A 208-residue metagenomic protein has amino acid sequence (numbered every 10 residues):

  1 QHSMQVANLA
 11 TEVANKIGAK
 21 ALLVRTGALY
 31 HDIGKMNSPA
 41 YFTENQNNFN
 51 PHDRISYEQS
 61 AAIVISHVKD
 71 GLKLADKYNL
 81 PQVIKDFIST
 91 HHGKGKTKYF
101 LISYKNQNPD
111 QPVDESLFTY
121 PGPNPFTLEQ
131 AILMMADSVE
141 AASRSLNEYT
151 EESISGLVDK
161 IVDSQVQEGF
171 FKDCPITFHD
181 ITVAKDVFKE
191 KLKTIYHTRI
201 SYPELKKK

Functional and structural regions predicted by a protein language model:
Q1-E151, S155-V158, S164-E168: Divalent metal-dependent catalytic cores for phosphoryl transfer on phosphate-bearing substrates
V166, F170-K208: Long, hydrophobic alpha-helical segments that serve as membrane-spanning/inserting helices
